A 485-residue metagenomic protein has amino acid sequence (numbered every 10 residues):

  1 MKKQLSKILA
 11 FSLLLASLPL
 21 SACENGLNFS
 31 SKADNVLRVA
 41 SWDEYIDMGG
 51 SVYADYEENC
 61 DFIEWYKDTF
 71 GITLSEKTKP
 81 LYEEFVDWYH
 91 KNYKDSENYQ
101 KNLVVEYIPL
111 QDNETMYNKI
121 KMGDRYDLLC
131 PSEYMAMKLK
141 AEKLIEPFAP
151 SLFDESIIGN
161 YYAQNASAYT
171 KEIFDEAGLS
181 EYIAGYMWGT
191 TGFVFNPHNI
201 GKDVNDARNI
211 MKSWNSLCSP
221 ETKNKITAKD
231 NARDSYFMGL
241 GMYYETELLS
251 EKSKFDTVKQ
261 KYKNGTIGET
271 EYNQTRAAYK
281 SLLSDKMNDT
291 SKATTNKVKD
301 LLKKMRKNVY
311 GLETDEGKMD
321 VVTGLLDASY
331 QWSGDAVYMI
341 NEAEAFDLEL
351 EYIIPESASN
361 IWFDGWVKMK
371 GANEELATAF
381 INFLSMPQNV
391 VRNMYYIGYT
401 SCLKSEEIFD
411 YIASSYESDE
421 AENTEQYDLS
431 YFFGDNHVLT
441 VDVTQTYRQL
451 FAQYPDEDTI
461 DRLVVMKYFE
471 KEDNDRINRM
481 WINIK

Functional and structural regions predicted by a protein language model:
M1-L37: Short, low-complexity disordered leader/linker segments with a strong preference for bacterial N-terminal type II
L27-K138, E142: Early extracytoplasmic/lumenal segment of secretory-pathway proteins
A40-E57, S132-L325, M339: Extracytoplasmic ligand-binding site segments that recognize negatively charged/polar headgroups
D55-V86, N92-Y93, E97-N98, Y161-I173 (+2 more regions): Charged, glycine/proline-rich intrinsically disordered loops and linkers
K140-F148, A177-S180, M339-I354, E417-T424: Ligand-binding "clamshell"
K307-G371: Extracytoplasmic/periplasmic substrate-binding proteins
D364, K368-Y454: Mature extracytoplasmic/periplasmic domains
D435-K485: Conserved C-terminal helix/tail region of periplasmic/extracytoplasmic solute-binding proteins
